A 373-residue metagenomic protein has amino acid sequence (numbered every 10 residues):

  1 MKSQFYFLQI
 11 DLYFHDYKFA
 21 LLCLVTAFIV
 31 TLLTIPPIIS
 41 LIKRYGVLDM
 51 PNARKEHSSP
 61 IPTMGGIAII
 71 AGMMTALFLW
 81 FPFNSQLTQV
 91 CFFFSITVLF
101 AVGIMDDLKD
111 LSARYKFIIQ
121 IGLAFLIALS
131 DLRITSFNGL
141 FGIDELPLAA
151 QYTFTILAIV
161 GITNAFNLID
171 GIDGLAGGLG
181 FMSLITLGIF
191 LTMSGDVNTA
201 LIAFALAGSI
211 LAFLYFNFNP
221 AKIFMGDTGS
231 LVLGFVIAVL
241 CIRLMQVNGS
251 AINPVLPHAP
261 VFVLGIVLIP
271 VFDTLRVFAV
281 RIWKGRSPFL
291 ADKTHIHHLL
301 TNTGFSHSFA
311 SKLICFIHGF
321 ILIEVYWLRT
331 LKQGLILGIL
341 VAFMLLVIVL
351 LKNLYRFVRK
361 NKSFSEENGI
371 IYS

Functional and structural regions predicted by a protein language model:
K2-L41, G46, I70-Q86, V90-T97 (+3 more regions): Alpha-helical transmembrane segments
M50-P62: Juxtamembrane helix-capping/reentrant segments at transmembrane boundaries
T75-L87, M105-L111, L129-F141, V247-N248: Transmembrane alpha-helix boundary signature
C91-Q120: Hydrophobic alpha-helical hairpins/lids featuring a short glycine-rich hinge
T97-V98, V102, I119, L123-I134 (+3 more regions): Membrane-embedded alpha-helical core segments of multi-pass
E145-L157, A200, H258: Membrane-interfacial loop-to-helix junctions in multi-pass transporters
